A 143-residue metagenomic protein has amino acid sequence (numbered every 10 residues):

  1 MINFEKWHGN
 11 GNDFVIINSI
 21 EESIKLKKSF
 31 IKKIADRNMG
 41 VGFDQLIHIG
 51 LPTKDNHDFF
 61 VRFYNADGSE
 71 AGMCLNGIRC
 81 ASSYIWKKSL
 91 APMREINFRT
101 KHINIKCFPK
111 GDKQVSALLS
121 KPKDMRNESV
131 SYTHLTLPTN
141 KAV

Functional and structural regions predicted by a protein language model:
M1-G111: A glycine-rich beta-to-alpha transition motif near the start of alpha/beta enzyme domains, typified by
G40, T139-N140: A very general structural signal that marks isolated residues within well-ordered alpha-helical segments
P109-S120: A structural-propensity feature for long, helix-poor, extended segments
K123: Ligand-binding beta-strand-loop-alpha-helix segment within the catalytic cores of soluble metabolic enzymes
R126-N127: Short helix/loop capping segments that flank catalytic or ligand/cofactor-binding pockets
T133-T139: Conserved small/polar residues in nucleotide/adenosyl-binding loops
